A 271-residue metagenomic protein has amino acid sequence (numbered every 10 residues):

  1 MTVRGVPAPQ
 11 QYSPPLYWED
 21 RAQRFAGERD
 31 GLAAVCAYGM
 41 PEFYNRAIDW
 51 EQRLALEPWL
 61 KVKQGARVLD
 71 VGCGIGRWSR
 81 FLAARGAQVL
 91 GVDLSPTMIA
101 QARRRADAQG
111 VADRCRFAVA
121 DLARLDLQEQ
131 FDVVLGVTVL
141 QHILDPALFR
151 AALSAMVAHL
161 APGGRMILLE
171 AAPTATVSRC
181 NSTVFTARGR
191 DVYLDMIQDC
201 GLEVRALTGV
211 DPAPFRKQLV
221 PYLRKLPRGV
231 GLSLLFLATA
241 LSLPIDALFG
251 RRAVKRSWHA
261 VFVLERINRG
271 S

Functional and structural regions predicted by a protein language model:
T2-V62: Conserved class I S-adenosyl-L-methionine
G65-G72: Conserved class I S-adenosyl-L-methionine
R77, F81-A123: Class I SAM-dependent methyltransferase SAM/SAH-binding core
L135: A conserved beta-strand element that flanks and buttresses the S-adenosyl-L-methionine
I143, T176-V192: Acceptor-substrate binding/catalytic loop of class I
R150-P162: A short glycine-rich, Lys/Arg-flanked "PGG" loop and its adjoining helix->strand segment in the class I
G163-E170: Conserved beta-strand signature within the Rossmann-like core of class I S-adenosyl-L-methionine
D211-S271: A C-terminal cap/extension of S-adenosyl-L-methionine-dependent methyltransferases that defines the acceptor-substrate
